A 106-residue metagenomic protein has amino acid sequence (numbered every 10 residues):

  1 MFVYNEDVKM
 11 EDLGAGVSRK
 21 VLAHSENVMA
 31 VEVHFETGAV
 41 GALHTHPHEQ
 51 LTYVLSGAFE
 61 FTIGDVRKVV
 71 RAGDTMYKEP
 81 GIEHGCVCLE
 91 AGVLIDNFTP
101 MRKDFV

Functional and structural regions predicted by a protein language model:
M1-N27: A short, N-terminal "cap"/entry segment at the start of jelly-roll beta-barrel domains of the cupin/DSBH fold
V31-T45: Conserved short histidine dyad/triad with adjacent acidic residue
V40-G41, E60, M76, P80-G85: Histidine-centered metal-chelating micro-motifs
H48-F59, G64: Glycine- and acidic-residue-biased ligand/ion/polar-headgroup-sensing regions
L55-S56, R71-A72, E90: A cytosolic small-molecule/anion-sensing beta-strand core signal
V66-P80: Short acidic-glycine-tyrosine-enriched beta hairpin
P80-D104: Ligand-binding loop in jelly-roll beta-barrel domains
